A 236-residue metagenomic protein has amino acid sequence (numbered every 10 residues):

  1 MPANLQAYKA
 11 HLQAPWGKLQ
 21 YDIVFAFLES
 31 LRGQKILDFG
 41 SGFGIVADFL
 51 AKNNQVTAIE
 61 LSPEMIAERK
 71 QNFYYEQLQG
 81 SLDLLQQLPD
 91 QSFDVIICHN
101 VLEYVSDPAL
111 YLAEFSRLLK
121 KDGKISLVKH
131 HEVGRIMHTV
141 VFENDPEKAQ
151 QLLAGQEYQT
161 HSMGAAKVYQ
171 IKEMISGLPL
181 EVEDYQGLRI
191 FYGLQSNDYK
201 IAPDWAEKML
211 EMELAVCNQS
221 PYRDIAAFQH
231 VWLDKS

Functional and structural regions predicted by a protein language model:
M1-R32, I45-F49, M65-E68, S196: Conserved class I S-adenosyl-L-methionine
Q34-G42: Conserved class I S-adenosyl-L-methionine
F43-L84: Class I SAM-dependent methyltransferase SAM/SAH-binding core
I97: A conserved beta-strand element that flanks and buttresses the S-adenosyl-L-methionine
A109-K124: A short glycine-rich, Lys/Arg-flanked "PGG" loop and its adjoining helix->strand segment in the class I
S126-Q151: Conserved class I S-adenosyl-L-methionine
S162-P179, Y185: Short alpha-helix
D184-S236: A C-terminal cap/extension of S-adenosyl-L-methionine-dependent methyltransferases that defines the acceptor-substrate
